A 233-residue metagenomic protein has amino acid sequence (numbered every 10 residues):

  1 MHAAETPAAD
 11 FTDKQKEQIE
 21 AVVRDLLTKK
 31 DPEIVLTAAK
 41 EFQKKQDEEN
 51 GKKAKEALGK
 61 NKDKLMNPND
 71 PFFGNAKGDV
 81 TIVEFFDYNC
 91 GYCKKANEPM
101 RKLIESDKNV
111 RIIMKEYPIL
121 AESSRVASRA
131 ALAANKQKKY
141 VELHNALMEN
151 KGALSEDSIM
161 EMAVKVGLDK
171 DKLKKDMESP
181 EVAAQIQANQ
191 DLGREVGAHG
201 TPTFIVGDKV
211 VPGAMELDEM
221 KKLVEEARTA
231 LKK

Functional and structural regions predicted by a protein language model:
H2-N61: N-terminal targeting signals for export/organelle localization
H2-R24, E161-K233: C-terminal cap of thioredoxin/glutaredoxin-like
E5-D13, A21-T28, F85-N89, E116-L120 (+3 more regions): Second-shell loop/turn segments in exported
Q15, I19-V22, D31, V35-A38 (+9 more regions): Stable alpha-helical elements in mature extracytoplasmic
F42-K45, N150-A153, K165, P180-A183: A short structural micro-motif
K52, G59, D63-D70, L217-K232: N-proximal accessory regions
D63-V80, I104-E105: A short beta-strand-turn-helix
V83, Y88, K94-D169, K174 (+3 more regions): Structural alpha/beta surface segment adjacent to cysteine/selenocysteine redox centers across thiol/disulfide enzymes
